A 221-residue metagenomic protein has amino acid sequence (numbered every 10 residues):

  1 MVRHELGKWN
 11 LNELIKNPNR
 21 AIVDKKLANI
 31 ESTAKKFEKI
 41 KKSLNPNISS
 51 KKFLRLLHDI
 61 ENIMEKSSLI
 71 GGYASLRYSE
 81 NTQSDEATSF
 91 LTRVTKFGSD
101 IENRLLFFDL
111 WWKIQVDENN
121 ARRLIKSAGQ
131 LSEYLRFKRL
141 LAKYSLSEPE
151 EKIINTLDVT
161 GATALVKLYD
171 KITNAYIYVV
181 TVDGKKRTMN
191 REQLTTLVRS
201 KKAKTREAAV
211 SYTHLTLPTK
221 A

Functional and structural regions predicted by a protein language model:
M1-L215: A well-structured
T216-A221: A short, hydrophobic C-terminal helix/tail in secreted or cell-surface proteins
